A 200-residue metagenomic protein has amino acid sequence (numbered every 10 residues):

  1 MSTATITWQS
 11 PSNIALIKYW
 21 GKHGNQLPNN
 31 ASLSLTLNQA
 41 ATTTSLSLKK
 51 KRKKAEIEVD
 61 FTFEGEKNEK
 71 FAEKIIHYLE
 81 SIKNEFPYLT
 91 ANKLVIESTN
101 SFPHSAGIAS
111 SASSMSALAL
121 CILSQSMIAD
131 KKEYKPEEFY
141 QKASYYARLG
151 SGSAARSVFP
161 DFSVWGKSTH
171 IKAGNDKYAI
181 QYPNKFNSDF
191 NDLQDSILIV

Functional and structural regions predicted by a protein language model:
M1-A106, L120-K131, P136: ATP-binding N-lobe of GHMP and related small-molecule kinases
K135-V200: ATP-dependent small-molecule kinase catalytic core of the GHMP/sugar-kinase superfamily and closely related
